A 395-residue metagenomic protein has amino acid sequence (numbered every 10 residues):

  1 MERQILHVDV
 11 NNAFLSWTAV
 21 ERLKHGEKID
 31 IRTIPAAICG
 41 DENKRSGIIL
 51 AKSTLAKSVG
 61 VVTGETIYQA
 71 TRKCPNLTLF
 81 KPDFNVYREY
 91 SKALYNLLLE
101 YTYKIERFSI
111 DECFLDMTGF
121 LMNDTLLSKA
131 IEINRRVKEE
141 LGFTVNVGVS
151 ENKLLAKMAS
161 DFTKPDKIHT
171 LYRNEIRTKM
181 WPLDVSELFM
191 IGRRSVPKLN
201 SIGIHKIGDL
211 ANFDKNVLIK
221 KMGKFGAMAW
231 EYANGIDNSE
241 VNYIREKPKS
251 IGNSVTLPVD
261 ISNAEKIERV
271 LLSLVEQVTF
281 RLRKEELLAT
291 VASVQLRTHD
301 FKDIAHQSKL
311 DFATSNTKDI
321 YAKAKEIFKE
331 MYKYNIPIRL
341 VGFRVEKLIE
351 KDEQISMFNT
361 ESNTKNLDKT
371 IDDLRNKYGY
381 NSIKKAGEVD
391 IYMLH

Functional and structural regions predicted by a protein language model:
M1-M228, F280, S362-H395: Gly/Gly-Pro- and Ser/Thr-rich, intrinsically disordered tail segments characteristic of DNA damage-repair and tolerance
N12-A13, E42-R45, H299-D303, L348-K351: Short, charged/polar surface micro-motifs in flexible loops or helix N-caps
W17, L310-H395: Acidic, metal-coordinating catalytic segment for phosphate/diphosphate chemistry, firing primarily on the Nudix
I34, V145, D166, T290-A292 (+2 more regions): Change "...and in nucleic-acid phosphodiester-cleaving endonucleases..." to "...and in nucleic-acid processing enzymes
F108-E112, S150-K153, E246, L287-V291 (+2 more regions): Short Gly/Ser/Thr- and Asp/Glu-enriched loop/turn motifs at secondary-structure junctions
C113-G119, A305-S308, E350-S356: Short, hydrophobic beta-strand segments
T118, S150-N152, R297, R344-L348: Short loop/turn motifs enriched for small/polar and acidic residues
E187, P197-P337: DNA-contacting surface of Y-family translesion DNA polymerases
